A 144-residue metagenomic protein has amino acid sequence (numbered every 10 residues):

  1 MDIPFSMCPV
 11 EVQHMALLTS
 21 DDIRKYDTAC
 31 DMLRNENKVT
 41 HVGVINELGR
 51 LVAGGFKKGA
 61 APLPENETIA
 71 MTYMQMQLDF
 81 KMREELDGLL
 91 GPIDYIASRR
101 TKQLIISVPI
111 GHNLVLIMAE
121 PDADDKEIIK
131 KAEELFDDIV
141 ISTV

Functional and structural regions predicted by a protein language model:
D2-V144: Non-catalytic interaction/Regulatory regions outside core domains
